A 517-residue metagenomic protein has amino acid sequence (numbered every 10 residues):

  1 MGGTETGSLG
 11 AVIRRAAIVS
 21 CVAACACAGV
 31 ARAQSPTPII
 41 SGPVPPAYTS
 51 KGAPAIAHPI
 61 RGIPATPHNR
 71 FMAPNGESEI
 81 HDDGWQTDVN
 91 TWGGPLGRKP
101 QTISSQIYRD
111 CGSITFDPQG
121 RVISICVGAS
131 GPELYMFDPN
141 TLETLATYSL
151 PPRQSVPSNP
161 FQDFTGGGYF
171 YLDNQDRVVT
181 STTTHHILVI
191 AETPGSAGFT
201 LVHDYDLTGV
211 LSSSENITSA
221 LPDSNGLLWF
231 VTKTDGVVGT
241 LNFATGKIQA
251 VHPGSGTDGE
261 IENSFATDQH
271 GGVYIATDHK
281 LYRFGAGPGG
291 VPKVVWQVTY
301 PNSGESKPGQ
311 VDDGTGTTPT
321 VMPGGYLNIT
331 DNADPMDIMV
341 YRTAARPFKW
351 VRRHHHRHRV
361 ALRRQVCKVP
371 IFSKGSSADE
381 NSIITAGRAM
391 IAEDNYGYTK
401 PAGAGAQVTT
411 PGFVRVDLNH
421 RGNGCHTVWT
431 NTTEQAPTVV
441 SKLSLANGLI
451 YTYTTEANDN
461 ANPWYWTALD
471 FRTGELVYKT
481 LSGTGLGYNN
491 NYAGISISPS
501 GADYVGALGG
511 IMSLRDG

Functional and structural regions predicted by a protein language model:
G29, A33-L150, Q175, D516-G517: Sequence/structural signature of beta-propeller modules and their immediately flanking N-terminal secretory/stalk
P95-L96, Y148-F161, V202-S212, G254-D258 (+4 more regions): Surface-exposed loop and turn segments in beta-propeller and other repeat-based domains that flank or scaffold
Q106-T115, Q154-Y171, V210-L221, D258-D268 (+4 more regions): Repeated scaffold domains used in trafficking and secretory/extracellular systems, primarily beta-propellers
D117-Q119, L172-Q175, P222-N225, T267-H270 (+4 more regions): Residue-level detector of Asp-centered blade-edge/turn motifs that repeat once per structural unit in beta-propeller
A129-D138, T184-E192, D235-L241, H279-G285 (+4 more regions): Structural motif
S149-G167, T183-S224, T232-D235, T245-A266 (+1 more regions): Asp-box/WD-like beta-propeller blade repeats and closely related beta-sheet repeat scaffolds
Y326-L327, E380-G485: Loop/turn-rich, solvent-exposed surfaces of beta-rich toroidal or solenoidal domains
N489-G517: Blade-level signature of beta-propeller repeat domains, shared across WD40, Kelch, NHL, RCC1 and BNR/Asp-box propellers
